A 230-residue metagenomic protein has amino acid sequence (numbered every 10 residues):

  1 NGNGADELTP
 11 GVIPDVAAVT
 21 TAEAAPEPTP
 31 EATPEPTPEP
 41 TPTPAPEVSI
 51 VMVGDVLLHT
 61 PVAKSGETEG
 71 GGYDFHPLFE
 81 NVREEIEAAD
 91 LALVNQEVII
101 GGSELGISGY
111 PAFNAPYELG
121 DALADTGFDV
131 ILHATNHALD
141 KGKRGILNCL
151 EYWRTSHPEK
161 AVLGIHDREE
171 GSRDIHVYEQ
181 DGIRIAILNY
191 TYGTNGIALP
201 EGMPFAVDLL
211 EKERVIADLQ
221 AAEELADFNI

Functional and structural regions predicted by a protein language model:
N3-V16, E23, E27-N229: Acidic, metal/ion-coordinating pockets
